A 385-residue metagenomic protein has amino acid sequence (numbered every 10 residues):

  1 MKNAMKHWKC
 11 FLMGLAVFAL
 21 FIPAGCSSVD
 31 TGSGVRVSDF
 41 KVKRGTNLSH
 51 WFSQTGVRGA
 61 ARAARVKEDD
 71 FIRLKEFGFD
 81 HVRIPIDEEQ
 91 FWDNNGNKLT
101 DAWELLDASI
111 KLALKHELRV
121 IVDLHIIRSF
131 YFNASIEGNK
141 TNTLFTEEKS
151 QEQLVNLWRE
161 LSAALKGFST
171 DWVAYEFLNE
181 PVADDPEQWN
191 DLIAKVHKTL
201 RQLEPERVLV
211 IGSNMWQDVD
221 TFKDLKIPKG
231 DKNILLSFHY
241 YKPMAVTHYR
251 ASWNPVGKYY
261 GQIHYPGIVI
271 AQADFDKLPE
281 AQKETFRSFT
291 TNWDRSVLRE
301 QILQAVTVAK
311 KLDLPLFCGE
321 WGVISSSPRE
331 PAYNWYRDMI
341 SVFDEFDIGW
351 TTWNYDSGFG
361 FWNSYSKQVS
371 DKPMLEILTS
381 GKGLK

Functional and structural regions predicted by a protein language model:
K2-L12: Bacterial N-terminal signal peptides that target proteins for export
A16-F21: Hydrophobic core
P23-G25: C-terminal motif of bacterial Sec signal peptides marking the signal peptidase cleavage site
S27-T31: Bacterial lipoprotein signal-peptidase II cleavage site
S33-V208, S213-K223, N233, F359 (+1 more regions): Active-site mouth of glycoside hydrolases
G34-V35, E148-N292, R299, L303-I324 (+1 more regions): Active-site region of glycoside hydrolase catalytic domains
V120-V122, L316, W350: Hydrophobic beta-strand scaffold residues
S327-K385: Aromatic-rich peripheral "rim/lid" segments of glycoside hydrolase catalytic domains that contact and position glycan
